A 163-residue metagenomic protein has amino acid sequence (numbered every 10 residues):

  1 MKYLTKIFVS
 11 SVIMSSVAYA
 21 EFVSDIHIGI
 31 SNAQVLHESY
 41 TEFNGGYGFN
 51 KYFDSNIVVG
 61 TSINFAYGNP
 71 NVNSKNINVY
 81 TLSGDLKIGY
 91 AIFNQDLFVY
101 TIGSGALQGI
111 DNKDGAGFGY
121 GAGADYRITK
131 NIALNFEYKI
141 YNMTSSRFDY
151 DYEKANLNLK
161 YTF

Functional and structural regions predicted by a protein language model:
M1-V23: Cleavable N-terminal export/targeting peptides
A20-Q34, I63, T101: Transmembrane beta-strand segments of Gram-negative outer membrane beta-barrel proteins
F22-I26, D54-V59, N94-V99, Y126-F136: Repeated loop/turn-to-beta-strand initiation elements of outer-membrane beta-barrel proteins
V35-T41, S74-Y80, D111-A116, R147-Y152: Replace "Gram-negative outer membrane beta-barrel proteins" with "bacterial and organellar outer membrane beta-barrel
F43-D111, N156-F163: Gram-negative (and chloroplast) outer-membrane scaffold detector with strong preference for beta-barrel transmembrane
T101, I110, G117-D125: Acidic, glycine-rich flexible loop segments
Y126, A133, D151-F163: Outer-membrane beta-barrel "beta-signal"
Y138-S146: Low-complexity, intrinsically disordered Gly/Pro/Thr-rich segments
